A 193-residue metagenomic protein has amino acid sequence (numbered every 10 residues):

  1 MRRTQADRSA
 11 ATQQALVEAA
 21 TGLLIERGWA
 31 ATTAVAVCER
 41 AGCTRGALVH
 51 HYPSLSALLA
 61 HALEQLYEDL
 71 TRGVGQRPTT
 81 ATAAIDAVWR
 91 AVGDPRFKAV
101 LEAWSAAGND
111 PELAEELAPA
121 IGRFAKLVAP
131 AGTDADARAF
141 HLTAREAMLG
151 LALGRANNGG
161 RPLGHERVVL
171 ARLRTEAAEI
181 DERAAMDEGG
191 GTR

Functional and structural regions predicted by a protein language model:
A11-A15, A19-A57, H61: Helix-turn-helix
A15, A19-R27, R72-G73, A99 (+2 more regions): Solvent-exposed, amphipathic alpha-helical segments
P53-A57, H61, G75, T79 (+2 more regions): Residues in soluble alpha-helical coiled-coils and helical-bundle/repeat scaffolds
A57, A83, A99-E102, P119 (+3 more regions): Amphipathic alpha-helical interaction segments
E64-D69: Short, basic, alpha-helical segments at the C-terminal edge of helix-turn-helix-like DNA-binding modules
T71-K98, F140-H141: Hydrophobic alpha-helical connector segments
R90-I121: Amphipathic alpha-helical segments used for helix-helix packing
A114-A118, A131-R193: Hydrophobic/aromatic-rich alpha-helical bundle segments in the mid-to-C-terminal region
